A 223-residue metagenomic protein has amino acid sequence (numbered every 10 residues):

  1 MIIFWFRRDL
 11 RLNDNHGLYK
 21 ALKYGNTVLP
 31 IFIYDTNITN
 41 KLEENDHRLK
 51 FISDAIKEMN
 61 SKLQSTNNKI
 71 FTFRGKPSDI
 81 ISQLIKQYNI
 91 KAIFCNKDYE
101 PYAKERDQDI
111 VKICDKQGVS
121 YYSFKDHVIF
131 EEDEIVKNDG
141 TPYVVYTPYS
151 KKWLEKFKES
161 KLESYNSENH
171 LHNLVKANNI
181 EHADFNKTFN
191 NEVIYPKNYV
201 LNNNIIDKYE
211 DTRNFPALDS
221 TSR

Functional and structural regions predicted by a protein language model:
M1-K158: Trp/Phe/Arg-rich N-terminal binding region typifying the photolyase-homology
T147-R223: Glycine/tryptophan-enriched, flexible segments
